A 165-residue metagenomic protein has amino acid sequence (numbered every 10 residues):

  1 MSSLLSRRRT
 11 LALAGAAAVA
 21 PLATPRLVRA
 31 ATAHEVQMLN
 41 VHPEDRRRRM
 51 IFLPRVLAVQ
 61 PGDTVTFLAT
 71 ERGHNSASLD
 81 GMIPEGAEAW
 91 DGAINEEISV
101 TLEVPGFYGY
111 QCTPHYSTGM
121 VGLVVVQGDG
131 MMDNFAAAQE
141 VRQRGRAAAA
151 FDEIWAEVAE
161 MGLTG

Functional and structural regions predicted by a protein language model:
S2-S6, L11-G165: Extracytoplasmic copper-binding redox domains, predominantly the cupredoxin/blue-copper superfamily
